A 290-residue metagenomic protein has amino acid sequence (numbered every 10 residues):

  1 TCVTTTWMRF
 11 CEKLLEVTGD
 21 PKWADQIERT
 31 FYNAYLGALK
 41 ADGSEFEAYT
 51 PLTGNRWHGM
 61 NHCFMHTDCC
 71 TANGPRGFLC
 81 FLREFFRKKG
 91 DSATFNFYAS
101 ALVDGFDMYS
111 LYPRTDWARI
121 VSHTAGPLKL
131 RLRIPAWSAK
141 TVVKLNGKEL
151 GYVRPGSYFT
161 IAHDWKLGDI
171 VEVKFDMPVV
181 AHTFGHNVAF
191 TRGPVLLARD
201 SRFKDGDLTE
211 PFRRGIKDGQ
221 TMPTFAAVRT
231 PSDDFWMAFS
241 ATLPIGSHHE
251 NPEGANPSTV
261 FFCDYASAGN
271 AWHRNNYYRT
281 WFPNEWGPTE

Functional and structural regions predicted by a protein language model:
T1-L15, T71-F81: Well-ordered alpha-helical segments within folded domains of soluble proteins
E12-E16, A118-S122, T160-I161: Short, well-ordered beta-strand elements within core beta-sheets of diverse protein domains
L15-D25: Structural helix-adjacent loops and short alpha-helical linkers that scaffold large soluble proteins
A24-N33, A38-H123, R154, K174-E290: C-terminal beta-rich recognition modules with glycine/proline-rich loops and embedded aromatic residues
G126-P135: Surface-exposed beta-strand/loop patches in extracellular or lumenal glycoproteins
S138-H163, A181-G185: Solvent-exposed beta-strand/loop surfaces of large extracellular or lumenal domains
W165-L167: Surface-exposed, short loops/turns at beta-strand junctions within beta-sandwich domains
